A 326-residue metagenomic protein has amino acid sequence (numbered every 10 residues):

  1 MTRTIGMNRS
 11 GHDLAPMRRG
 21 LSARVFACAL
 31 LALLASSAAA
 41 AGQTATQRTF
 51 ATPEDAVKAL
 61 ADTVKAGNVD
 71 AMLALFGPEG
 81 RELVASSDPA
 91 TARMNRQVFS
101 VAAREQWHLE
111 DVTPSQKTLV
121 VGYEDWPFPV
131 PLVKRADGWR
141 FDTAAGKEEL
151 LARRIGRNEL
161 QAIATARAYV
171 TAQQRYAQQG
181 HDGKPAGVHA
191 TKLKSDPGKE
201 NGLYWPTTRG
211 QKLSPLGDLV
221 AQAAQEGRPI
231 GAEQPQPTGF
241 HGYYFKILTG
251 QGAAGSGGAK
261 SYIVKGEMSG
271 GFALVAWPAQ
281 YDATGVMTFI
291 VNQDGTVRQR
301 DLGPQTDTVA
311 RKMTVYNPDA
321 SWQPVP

Functional and structural regions predicted by a protein language model:
M1-L21: N-terminal secretory signal peptides that target proteins for export/translocation
R24-S37: Bacterial N-terminal signal peptides
A41-D62, A66, T143-T171, R175: Short, low-complexity N-terminal intrinsically disordered segments enriched in polar/charged residues
N68-G80, A186-V188: Short, well-ordered alpha-helical segments enriched in acidic and aromatic residues
G80-F128, Q234, T238-H241, Q251-A253 (+1 more regions): Surface-exposed, charged secondary-structure patches
K117-V120, E124-L160, A164-R167, T296-R300: Short beta-strand edge/turn micro-motifs at domain boundaries
A177-A283: Flexible, glycine-rich surface segments
G270-P326: C-terminal soluble interaction/assembly domains
